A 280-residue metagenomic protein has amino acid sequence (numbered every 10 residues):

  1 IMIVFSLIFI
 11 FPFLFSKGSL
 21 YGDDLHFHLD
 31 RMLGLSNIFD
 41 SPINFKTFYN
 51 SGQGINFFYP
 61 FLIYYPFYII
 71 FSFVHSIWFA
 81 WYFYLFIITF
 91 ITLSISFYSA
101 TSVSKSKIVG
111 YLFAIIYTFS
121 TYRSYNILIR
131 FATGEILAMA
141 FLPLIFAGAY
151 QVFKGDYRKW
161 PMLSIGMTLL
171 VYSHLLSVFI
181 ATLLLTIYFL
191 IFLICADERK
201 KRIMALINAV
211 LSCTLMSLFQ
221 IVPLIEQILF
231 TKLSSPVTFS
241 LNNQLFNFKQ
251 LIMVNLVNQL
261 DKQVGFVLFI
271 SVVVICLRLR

Functional and structural regions predicted by a protein language model:
I1-R280: Membrane-embedded transmembrane-helix bundle of lipid-linked glycan/lipid transferases
